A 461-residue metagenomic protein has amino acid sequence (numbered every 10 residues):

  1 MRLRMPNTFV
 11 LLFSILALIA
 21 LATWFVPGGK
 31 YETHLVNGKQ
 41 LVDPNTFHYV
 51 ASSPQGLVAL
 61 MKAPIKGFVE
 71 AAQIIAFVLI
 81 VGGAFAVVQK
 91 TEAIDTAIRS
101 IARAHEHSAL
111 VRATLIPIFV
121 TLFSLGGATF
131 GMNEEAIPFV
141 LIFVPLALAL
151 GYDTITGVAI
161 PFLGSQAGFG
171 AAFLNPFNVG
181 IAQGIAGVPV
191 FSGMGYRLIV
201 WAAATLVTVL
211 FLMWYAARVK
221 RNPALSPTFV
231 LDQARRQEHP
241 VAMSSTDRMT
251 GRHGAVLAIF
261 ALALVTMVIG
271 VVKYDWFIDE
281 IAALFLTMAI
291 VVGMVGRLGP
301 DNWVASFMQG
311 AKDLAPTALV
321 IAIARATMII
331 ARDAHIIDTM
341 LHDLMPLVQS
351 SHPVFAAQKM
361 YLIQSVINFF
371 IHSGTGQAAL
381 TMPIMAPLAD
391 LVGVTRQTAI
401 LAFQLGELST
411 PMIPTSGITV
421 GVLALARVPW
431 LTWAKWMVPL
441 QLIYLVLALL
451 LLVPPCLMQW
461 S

Functional and structural regions predicted by a protein language model:
M1-A17, L148-I160, V256, M308-T317 (+1 more regions): Alpha-helical transmembrane segments and their helix-start/interface "positive-inside/aromatic belt" motifs in integral
M1-M5, F9, T33-V36, V42-P44 (+4 more regions): Long, contiguous bundles of hydrophobic transmembrane helices that form the permeation core of multi-pass
T8-A17, V42-T96, A104, W276-D338: Core transmembrane alpha-helical segments of multi-pass membrane transporters/permeases
L11-F25, V78-A86, L122-G126, G168 (+6 more regions): Hydrophobic core segments of alpha-helical transmembrane domains in multi-pass membrane transport and ion-translocation
V69-I75, H105-I118, L150-T156, G254 (+3 more regions): Membrane-interfacial loop-to-helix junctions in multi-pass transporters
L79, S108-I142, I321-A331, M345-P387 (+1 more regions): Hydrophobic alpha-helical transmembrane segments of multi-pass integral membrane proteins, predominantly secondary
F123-P138, L148-R197, T208-M213, S365-L380 (+2 more regions): Alpha-helical transmembrane segments and, especially, the helix-loop junctions at the ends of these helices
G310-L314, V422-I443: Interfacial loop-to-transmembrane junctions
